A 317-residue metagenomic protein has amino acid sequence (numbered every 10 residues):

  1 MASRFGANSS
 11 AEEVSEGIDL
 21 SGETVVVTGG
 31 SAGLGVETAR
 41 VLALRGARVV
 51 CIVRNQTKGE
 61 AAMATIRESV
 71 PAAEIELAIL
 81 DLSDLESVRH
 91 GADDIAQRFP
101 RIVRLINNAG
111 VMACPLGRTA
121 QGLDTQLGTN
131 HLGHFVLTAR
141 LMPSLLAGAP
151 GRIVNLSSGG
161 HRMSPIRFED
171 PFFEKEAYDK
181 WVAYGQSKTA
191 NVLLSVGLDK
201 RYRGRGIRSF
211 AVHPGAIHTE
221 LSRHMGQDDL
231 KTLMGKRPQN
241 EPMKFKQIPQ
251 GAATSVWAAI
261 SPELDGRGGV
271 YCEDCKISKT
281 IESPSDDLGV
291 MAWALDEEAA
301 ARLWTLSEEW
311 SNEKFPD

Functional and structural regions predicted by a protein language model:
A2-S3, V88, S187, K236-P284 (+1 more regions): C-terminal helical subdomain
S3-K231, E309-D317: Rossmann-fold NAD(P)H-dependent dehydrogenase/reductase core
R48, V70, S285-D286, E297-A299: Short alpha-helix boundary/capping motifs
C51, L80, M243, A292-L295: Pocket-edge positions in alpha/beta enzyme catalytic cores
E174-Y178, G235-Q239, P284-L288: Short glycine/proline-rich turn/loop motifs
G197, T254-W257, L306: Generic recognition of well-ordered alpha-helical segments
D229-M234, A292: A catalytic-pocket lid/entrance helix-loop region that shapes and gates access to the active site across common
A292-D317: C-terminal amphipathic/interface module of NAD(P)-dependent oxidoreductases and related NAD-binding regulators
